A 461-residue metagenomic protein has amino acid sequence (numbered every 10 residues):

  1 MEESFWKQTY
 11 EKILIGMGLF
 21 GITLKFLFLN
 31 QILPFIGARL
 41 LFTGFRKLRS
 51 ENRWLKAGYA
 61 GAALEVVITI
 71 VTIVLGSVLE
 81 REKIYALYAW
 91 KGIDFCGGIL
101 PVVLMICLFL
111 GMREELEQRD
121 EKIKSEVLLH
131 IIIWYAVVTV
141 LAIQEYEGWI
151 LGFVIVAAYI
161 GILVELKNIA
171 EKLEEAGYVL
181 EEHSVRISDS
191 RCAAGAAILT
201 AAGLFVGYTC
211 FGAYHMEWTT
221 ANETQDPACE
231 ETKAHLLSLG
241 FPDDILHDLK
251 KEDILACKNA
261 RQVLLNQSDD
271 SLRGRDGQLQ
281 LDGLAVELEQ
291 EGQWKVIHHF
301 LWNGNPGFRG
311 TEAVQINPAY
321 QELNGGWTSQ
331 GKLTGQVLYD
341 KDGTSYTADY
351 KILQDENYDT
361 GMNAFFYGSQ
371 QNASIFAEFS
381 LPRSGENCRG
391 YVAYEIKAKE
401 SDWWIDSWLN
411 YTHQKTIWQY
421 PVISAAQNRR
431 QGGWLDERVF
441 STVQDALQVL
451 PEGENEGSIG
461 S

Functional and structural regions predicted by a protein language model:
M1-G44: N-terminal topogenic module of multi-pass integral membrane proteins
P34-A60, G76-E80, P101-E117: Internal transmembrane alpha-helix with an interfacial aromatic "cap," most often the third helix
R46-L48, M105-E126, A158-V185: Cytosolic juxtamembrane helix at the C-terminal end of the final transmembrane segment
T72-L75, L79-K83, K91-I99, G304-G385: Structured domain cores in non-transmembrane regions
I73-Q144: Membrane-proximal helix-loop-helix units in multi-pass membrane proteins
E181-M216: Internal/C-terminal transmembrane anchor helices
G203-P227, G361-S461: A eukaryote-biased signal for long
L237-L333: Short N-terminal edge-element motif at the start of the domain
